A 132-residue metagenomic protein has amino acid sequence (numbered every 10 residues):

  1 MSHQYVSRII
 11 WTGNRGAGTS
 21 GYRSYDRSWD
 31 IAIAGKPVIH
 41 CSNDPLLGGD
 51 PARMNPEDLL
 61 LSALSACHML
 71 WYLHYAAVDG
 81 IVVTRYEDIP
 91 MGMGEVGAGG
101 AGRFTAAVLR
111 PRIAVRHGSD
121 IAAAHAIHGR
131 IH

Functional and structural regions predicted by a protein language model:
M1-S62, L73-H132: Extended beta-strand/beta-hairpin segments
L64-H68: Alpha-helical metal-binding/catalytic segments enriched in His/Glu/Asp
